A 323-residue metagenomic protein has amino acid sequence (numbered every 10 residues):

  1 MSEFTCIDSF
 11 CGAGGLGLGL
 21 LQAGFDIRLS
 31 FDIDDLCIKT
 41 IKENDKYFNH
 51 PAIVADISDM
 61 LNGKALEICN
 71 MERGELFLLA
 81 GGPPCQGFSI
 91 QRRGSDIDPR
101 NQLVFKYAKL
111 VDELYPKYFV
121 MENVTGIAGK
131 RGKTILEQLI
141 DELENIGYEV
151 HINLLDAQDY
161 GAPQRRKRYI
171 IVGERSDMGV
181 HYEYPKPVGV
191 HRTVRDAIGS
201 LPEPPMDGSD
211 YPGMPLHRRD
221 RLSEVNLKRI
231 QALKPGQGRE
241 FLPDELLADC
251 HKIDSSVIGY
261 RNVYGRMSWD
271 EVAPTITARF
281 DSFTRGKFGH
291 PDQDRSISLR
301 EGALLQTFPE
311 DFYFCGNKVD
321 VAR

Functional and structural regions predicted by a protein language model:
S2-Y115, T125-G129, T134-E137: Core alpha/beta nucleotide-donor-binding catalytic domains of modification enzymes
N44, P185-V188, P291-R295: Short Gly/aromatic-enriched secondary-structure transition segments
K64-E75, Q86-V257: Class I S-adenosyl-L-methionine
A80-C85, R175, F280, P309-E310: Short, small-residue-rich loop/turn micro-motifs
G82, Y118, S296-L299: Short aromatic/basic micro-patch
H217-R323: C-terminal target-recognition/interaction regions appended to catalytic cores
